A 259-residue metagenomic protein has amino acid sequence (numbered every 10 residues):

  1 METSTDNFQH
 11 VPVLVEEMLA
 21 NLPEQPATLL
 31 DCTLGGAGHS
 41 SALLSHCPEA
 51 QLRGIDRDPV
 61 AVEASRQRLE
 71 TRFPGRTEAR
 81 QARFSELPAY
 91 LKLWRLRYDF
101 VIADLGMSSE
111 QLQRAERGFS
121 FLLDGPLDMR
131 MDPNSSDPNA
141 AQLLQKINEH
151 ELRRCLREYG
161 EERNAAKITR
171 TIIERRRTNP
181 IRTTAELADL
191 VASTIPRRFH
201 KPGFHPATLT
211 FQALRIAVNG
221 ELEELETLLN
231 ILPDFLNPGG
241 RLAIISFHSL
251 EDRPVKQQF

Functional and structural regions predicted by a protein language model:
M1-F259: S-adenosyl-L-methionine-dependent methyltransferase catalytic core, i.e., the SAM/SAH-binding region
